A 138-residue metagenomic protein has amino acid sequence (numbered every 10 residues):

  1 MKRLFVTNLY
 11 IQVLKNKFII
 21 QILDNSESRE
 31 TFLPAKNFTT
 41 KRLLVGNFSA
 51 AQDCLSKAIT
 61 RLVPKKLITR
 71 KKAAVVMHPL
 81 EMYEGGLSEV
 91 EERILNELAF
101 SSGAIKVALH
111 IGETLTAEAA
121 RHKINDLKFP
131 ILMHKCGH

Functional and structural regions predicted by a protein language model:
M1-H138: Nucleotide/phosphate-binding catalytic cleft detector across ATP-hydrolyzing and phosphate-transferring enzymes
